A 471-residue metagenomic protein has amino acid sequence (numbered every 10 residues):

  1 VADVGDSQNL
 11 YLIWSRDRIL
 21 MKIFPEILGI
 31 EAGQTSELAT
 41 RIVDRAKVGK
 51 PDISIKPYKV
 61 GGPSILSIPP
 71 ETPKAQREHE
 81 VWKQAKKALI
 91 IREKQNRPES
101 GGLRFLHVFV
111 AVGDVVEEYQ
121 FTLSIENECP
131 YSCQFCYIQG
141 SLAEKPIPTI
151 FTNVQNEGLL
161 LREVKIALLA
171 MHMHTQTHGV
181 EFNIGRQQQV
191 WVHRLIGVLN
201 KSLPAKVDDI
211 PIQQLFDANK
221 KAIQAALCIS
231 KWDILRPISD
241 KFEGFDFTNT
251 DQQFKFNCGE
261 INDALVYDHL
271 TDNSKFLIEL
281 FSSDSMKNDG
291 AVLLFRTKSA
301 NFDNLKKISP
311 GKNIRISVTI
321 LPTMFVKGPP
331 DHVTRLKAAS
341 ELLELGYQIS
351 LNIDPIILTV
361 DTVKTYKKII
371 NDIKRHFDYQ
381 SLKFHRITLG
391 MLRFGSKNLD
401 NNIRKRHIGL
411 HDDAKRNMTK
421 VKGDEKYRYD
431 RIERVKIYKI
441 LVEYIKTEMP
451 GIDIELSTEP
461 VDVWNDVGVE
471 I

Functional and structural regions predicted by a protein language model:
V1-L12, R18-L28, P51-I53, K87-L89 (+8 more regions): Hydrophobic beta-strand segments of well-ordered beta-sheets in folded domains
V1-T40, D44, N371-I471: Auxiliary Fe-S-binding modules of radical SAM enzymes
G5-R92: N-terminal alpha-helical interaction blocks
I42-K50, G158-T175, I238, F242 (+4 more regions): Hydrophobic, Leu/Ile/Phe/Ala-enriched alpha-helical segments that form helix-helix packing faces
P63-E126, G140-T152, G158, E163 (+3 more regions): N-terminal [4Fe-4S]-dependent radical SAM core
P63-V81, Y267-D268, D303-L305, K397-L399 (+1 more regions): Short, solvent-exposed polar/charged micro-motifs at secondary-structure junctions
C129, C133-C136: Short cysteine clusters
F182-D208, Q214, A222-D413: Conserved AdoMet/S-adenosylmethionine-binding subsite of the radical SAM
